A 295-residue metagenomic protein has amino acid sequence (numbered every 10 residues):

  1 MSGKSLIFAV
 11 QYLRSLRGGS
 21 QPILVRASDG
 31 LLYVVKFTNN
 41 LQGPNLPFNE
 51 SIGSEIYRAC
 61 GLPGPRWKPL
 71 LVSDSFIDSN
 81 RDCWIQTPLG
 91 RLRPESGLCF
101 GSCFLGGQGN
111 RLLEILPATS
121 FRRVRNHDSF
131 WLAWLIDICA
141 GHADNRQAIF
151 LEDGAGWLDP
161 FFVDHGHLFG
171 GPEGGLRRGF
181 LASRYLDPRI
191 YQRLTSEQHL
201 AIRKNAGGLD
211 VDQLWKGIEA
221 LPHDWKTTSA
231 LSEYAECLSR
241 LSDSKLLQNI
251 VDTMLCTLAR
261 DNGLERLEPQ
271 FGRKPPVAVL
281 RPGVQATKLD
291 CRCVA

Functional and structural regions predicted by a protein language model:
M1-Q11, V284-C293: N-terminal intrinsically disordered, low-complexity tails enriched in polar/charged
S2-L113, D137-A143, L158, H165: Conserved ATP-binding subdomain of kinase catalytic cores across diverse folds
T38, A155-A295: C-terminal catalytic region of ATP-dependent kinase domains
L41, N45, H127, K226: Conserved aromatic-histidine-acidic binding/catalytic patches
N49-E50, A59-L62, L89-P94, R125-S129 (+2 more regions): Glycine-rich loops and low-complexity Gly/Arg-rich segments that provide flexible linkers or classic glycine-based
L71-V72, N145-F150, A206-Q213: A general structural signal for short secondary-structure boundary/capping elements
G107-F121, I190-L194: Short secondary-structure transition/capping segments
L113-G174: Conserved kinase catalytic-core segment
